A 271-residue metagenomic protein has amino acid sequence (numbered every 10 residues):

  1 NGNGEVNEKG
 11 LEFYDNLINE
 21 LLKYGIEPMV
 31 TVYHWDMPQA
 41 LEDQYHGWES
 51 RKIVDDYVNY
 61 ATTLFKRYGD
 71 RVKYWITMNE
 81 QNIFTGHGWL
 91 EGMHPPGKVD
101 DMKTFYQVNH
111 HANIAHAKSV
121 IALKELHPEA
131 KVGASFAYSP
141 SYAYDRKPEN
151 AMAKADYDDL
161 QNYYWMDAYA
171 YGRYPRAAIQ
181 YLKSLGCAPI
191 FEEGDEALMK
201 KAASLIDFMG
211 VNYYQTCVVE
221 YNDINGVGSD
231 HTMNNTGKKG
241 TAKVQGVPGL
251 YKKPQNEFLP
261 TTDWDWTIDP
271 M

Functional and structural regions predicted by a protein language model:
G2, E12-M271: Active-site region of glycoside hydrolase catalytic domains
E5-E8: Interfacial juxtamembrane loops and adjacent helix segments that form the catalytic/substrate-binding surfaces
